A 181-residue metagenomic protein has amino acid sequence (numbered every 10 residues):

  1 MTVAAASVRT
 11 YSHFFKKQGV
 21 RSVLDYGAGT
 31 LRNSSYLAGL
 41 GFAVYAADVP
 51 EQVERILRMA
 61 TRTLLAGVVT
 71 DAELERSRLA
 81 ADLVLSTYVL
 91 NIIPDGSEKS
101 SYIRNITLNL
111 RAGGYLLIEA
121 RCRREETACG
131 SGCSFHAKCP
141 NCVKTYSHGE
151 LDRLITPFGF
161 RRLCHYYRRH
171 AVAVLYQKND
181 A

Functional and structural regions predicted by a protein language model:
M1-R76, S100, Y115-A181: Class I (Rossmann-like) S-adenosyl-L-methionine-dependent methyltransferase catalytic domain, capturing the SAM-binding
L85-Y88: A conserved beta-strand element that flanks and buttresses the S-adenosyl-L-methionine
N91-D95: A short His-aromatic
S100-A112: A short glycine-rich, Lys/Arg-flanked "PGG" loop and its adjoining helix->strand segment in the class I
